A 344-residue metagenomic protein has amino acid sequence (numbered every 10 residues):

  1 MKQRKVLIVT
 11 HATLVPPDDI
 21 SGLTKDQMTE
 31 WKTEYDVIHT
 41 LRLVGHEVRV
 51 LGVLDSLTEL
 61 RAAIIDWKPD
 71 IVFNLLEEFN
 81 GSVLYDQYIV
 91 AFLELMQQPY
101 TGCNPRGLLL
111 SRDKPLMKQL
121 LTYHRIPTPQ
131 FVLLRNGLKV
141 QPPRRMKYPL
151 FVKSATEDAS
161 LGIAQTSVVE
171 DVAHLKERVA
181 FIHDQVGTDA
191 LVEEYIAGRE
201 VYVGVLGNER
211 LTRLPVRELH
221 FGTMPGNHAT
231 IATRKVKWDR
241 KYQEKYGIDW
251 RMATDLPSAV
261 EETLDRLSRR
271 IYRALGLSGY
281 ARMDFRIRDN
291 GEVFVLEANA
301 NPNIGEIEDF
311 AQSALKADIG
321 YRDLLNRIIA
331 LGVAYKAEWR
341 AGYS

Functional and structural regions predicted by a protein language model:
M1, V172-R266, D289-F294: Phosphate-binding site of ATP-dependent enzymes
M1-T101, P105-R106, S111-R112, L116 (+2 more regions): ATP-binding N-terminal substructure of ATP-dependent carboxylate-amine bond-forming enzymes
K2-T10, I64-I65, L108-L191, A197-R199 (+1 more regions): Active-site nucleotide/adenylate-binding loops and adjacent lid/helix of ATP-dependent enzymes
V15-D19, D158-L161, K241-E244, I307: Short acidic/His/Gly/Ser-rich catalytic and metal-binding motifs that mark active-site loops of diverse hydrolases
G22-Q27, A164-V169, A311-S313: Short glycine-enriched, charge-decorated loop/helix-capping segments at active-site entrances that position
H46, Q98, I126, G187 (+1 more regions): Short phosphate-binding/catalytic loops that engage adenosine nucleotides
T122, D255-S344: ATP-dependent carboxylate activation and anion-phosphoryl transfer catalytic cores that bind Mg-ATP to form
